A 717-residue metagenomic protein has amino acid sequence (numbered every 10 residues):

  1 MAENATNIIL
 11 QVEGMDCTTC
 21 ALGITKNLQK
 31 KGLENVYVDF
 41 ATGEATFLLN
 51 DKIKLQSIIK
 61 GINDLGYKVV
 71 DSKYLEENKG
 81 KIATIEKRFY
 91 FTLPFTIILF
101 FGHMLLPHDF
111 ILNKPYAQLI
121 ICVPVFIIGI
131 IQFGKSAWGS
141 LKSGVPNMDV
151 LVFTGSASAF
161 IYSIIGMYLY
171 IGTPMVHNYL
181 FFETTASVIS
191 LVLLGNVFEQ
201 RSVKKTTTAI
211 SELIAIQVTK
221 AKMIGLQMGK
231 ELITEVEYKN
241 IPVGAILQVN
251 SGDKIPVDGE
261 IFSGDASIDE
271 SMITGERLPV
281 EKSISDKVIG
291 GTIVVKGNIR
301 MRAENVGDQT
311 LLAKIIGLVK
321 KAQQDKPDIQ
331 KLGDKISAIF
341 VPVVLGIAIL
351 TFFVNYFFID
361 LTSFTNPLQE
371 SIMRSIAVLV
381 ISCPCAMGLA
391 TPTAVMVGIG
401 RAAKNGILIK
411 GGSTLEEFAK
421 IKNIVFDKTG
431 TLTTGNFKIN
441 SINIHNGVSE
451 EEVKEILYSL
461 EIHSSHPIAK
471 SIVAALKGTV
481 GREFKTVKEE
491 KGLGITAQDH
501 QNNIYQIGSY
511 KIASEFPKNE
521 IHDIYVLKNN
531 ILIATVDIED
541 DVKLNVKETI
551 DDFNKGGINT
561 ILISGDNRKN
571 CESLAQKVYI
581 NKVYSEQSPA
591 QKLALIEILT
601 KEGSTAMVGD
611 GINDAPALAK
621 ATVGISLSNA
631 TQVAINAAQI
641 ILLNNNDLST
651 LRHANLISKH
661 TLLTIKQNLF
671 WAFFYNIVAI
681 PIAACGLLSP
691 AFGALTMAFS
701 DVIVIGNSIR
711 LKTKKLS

Functional and structural regions predicted by a protein language model:
M1-A117, M148, Q227-K230, L312-A313 (+4 more regions): Flexible metal-binding regulatory segments at protein termini and peripheral loops
A5, L22, Q501-N502, K528-Q667: Conserved ATP-binding TGD loop and adjacent catalytic N/P-domain core of P-type ATPases
I9, E34-L55, L180-F182, E212-D308 (+2 more regions): Conserved cytosolic catalytic loops of P-type ATPases
N35, T84-K220, K326, K335: Transmembrane helix-loop-helix hairpins at the membrane interface
L75-F95, S136-A159, I316-I349, S375 (+5 more regions): Soluble-to-membrane junctions at the N-terminal ends of transmembrane alpha-helices in multi-pass ion-transporting
I98-A117, K135-P146, A157-E183, P342-V380 (+2 more regions): Helix-interface capping motifs at the ends of transmembrane segments in multi-pass membrane proteins
W138-S143, R201-I216, T391-G412, I709-S717: Juxtamembrane helix-loop transition segments at the membrane interface in multi-pass membrane proteins
K230, I439, N443-I558, R568 (+1 more regions): P-type ATPase nucleotide-binding
